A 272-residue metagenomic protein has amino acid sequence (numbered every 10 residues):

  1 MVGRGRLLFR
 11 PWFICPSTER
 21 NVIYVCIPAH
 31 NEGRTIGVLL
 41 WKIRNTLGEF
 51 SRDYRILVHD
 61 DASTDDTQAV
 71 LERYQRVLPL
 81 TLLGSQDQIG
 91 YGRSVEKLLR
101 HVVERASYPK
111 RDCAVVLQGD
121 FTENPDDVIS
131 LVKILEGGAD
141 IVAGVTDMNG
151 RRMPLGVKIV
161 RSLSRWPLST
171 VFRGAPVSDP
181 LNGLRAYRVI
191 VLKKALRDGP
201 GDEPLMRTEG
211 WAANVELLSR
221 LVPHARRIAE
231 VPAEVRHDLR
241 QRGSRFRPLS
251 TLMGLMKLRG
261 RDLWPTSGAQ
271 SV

Functional and structural regions predicted by a protein language model:
V2, L7-I23, R34, W41-N45 (+3 more regions): Hydrophobic helical membrane-anchoring modules
I27-K42, A62: Active-site beta-to-alpha loop of glycosyltransferases that engages the nucleotide-sugar donor
R34-V38, D65-A69, R93: Residue-level preference for short helical/loop micro-motifs built around acidic side chains
R52-A62, G84: Short beta-strand/loop segment that forms part of the nucleotide-sugar
D60-A69, F121: A conserved acidic beta->alpha catalytic loop
L80-V102, R111-C113, P125-P204, D238-F246: Acceptor/aglycone-binding surface of glycosyltransferases and processive sugar-polymer synthases
Y108-T122: Short beta-strand-to-loop acidic/aromatic patch adjacent to the donor-nucleotide binding site
